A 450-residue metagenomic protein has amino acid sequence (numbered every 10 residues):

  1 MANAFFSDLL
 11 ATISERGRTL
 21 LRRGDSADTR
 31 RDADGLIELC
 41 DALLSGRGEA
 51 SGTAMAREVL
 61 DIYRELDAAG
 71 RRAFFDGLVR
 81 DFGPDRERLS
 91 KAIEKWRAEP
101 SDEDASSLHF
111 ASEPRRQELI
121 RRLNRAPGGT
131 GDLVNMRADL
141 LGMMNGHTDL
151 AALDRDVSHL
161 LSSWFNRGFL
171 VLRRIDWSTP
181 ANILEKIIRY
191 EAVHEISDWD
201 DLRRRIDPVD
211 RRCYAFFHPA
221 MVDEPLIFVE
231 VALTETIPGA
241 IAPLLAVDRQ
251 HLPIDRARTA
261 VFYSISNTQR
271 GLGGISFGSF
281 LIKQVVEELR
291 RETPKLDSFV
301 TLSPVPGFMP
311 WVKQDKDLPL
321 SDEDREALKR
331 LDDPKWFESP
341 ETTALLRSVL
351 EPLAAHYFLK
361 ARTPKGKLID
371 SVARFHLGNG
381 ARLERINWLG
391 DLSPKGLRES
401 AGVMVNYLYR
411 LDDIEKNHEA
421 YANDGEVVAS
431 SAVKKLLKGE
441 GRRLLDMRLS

Functional and structural regions predicted by a protein language model:
M1-S450: Extended, composition-driven regions rather than compact fold-specific motifs
